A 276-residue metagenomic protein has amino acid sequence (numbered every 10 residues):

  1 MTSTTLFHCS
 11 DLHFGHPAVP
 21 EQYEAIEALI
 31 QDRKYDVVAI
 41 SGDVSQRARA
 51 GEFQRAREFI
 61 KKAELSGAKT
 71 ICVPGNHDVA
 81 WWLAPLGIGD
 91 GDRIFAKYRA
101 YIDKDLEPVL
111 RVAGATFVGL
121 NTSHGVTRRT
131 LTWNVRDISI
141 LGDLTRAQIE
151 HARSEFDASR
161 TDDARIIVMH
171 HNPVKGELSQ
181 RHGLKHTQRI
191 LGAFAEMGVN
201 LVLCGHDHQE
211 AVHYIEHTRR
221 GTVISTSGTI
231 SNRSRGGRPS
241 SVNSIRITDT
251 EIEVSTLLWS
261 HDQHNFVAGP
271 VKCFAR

Functional and structural regions predicted by a protein language model:
M1-K62, W82, A147, S154: N-terminal active-site segment of His-dependent metallophosphoesterases
T4, A115, A164-I166: Alpha/beta-hydrolase fold active-site loops
H8-S10, V38-D43, K69-N76, N121 (+3 more regions): Active-site neighborhood of phospho(di)ester-bond hydrolases with catalytic His/Asp-centered motifs
G15-A18, Q46-G51, P74-A84, G125-T130 (+3 more regions): Active-site environment of divalent metal-dependent phosphoester hydrolases
R55-H151, S159, A193-A195, T218-R220 (+1 more regions): Extended active-site neighborhood of metal-dependent phosphoesterases/phosphodiesterases
T130-D143, E150, S159-L201, D207: Active-site-proximal segments of metal-dependent phosphoesterases and phosphodiesterases across multiple
S179-T250: Conserved beta-sheet core of the metallophosphoesterase superfamily
I247-R276: A short C-terminal boundary segment appended to hydrolase-like catalytic domains
